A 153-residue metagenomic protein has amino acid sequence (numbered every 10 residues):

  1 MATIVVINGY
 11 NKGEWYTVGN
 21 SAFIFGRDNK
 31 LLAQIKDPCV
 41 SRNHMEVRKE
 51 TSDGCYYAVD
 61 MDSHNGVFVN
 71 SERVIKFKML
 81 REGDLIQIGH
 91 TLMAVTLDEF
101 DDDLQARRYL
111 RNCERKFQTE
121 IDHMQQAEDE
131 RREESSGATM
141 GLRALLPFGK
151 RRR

Functional and structural regions predicted by a protein language model:
M1-V5: Short structural boundary motif marking the start of a folded domain
I7, Y56, M61, S135-M140: Amphipathic repeat-derived elements
I7-N8, R48, Y109: Alpha-helical protein-protein interaction elements
N8-Y10, T51, L92, E99: Solvent-exposed strand-loop boundary residues in beta-sheet-rich modules
N11-W15: Surface-exposed loop/edge segments in extracytoplasmic proteins
T17-H90: Forkhead-associated
T91-R153: Regulatory inter-domain linker segments that are low-complexity and enriched for serine/threonine/proline
